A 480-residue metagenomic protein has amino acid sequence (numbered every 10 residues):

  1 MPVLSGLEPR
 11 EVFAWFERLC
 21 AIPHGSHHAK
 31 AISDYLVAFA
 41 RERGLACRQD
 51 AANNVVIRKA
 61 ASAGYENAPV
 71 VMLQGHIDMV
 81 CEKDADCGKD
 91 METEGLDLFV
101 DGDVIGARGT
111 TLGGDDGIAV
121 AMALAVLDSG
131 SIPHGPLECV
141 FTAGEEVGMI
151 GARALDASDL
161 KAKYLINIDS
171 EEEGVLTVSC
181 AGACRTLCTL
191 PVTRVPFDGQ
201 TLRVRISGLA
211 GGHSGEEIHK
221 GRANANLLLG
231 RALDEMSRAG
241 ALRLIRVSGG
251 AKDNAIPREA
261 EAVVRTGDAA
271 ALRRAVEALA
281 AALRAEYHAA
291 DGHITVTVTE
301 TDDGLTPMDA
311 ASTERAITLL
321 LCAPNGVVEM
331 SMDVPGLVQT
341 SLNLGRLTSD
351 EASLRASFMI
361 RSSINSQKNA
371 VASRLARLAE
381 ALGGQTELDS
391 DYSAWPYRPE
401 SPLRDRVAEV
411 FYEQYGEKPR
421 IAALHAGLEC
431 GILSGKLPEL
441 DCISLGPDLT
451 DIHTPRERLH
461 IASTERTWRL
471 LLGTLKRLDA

Functional and structural regions predicted by a protein language model:
M1-D103: Acidic/His- and Gly-rich active-site-bordering loop/insert found across diverse amide/peptide-bond hydrolases
L4, M332, Q339-S341, G345-A352 (+2 more regions): Zn-dependent metallopeptidase/amidohydrolase metal-coordination segment
E17-A21, K252, V263, T295-P307 (+3 more regions): A short beta-alpha structural unit
Y65-K163, D198-T201, A310-E314, L321-S331 (+2 more regions): Active-site metal-coordination/substrate-binding segment of hydrolases, especially metallo-dependent peptidases
P133-A225, L233, S237: Fold-level recognition of mixed alpha/beta catalytic cores in primary-metabolism enzymes, strongest
S158, R222-A239, D268-A269, A311-L321 (+4 more regions): His/Asp/Glu-rich mid-to-C-terminal helical/loop segments that flank catalytic regions of hydrolases
N224-L227, R231-V247, Y397-L440: Active-site-adjacent substrate-binding region of metalloamidase/peptidase-like peptide-processing proteins
D253-G326, M330: A conserved active-site cap/scaffold subdomain adjacent to cofactor or substrate pockets
